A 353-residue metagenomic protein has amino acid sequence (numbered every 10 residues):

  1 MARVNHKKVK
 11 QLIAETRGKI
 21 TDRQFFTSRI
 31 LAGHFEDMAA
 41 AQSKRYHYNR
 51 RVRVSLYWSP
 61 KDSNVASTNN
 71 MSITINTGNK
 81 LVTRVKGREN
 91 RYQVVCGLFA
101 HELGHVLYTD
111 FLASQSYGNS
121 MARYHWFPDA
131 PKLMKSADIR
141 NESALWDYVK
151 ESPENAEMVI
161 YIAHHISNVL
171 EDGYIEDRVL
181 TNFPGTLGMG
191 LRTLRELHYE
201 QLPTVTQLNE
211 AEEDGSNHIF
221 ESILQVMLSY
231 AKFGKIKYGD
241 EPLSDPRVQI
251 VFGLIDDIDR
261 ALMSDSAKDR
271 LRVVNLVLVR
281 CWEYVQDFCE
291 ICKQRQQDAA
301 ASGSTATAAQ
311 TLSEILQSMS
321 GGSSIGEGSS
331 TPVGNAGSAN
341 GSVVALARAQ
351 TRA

Functional and structural regions predicted by a protein language model:
M1-E210: Basic/hydrophobic alpha-helical interface regions
N5-K8, T21-D22, T27-S28, D129 (+14 more regions): Serine/threonine-rich low-complexity intrinsically disordered regions
G18, A39, I160, E213 (+3 more regions): Short linear sequence motifs
E157, H164, L170, V179-D265: Long, well-structured alpha-helical subdomains associated with metal-dependent extracellular/ecto-lumenal hydrolases
V226-A353: Negatively charged
